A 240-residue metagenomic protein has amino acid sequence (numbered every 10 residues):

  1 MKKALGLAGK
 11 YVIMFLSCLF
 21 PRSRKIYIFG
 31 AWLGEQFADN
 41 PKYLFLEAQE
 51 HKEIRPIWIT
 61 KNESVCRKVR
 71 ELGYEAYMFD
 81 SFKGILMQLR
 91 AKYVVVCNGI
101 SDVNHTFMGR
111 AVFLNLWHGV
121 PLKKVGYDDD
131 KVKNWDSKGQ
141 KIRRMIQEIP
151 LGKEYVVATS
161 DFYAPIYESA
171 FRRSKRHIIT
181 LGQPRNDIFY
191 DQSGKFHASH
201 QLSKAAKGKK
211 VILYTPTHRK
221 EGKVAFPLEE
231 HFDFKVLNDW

Functional and structural regions predicted by a protein language model:
M1, N62, G208-K209: Generic cytosolic/nucleocytoplasmic N-terminal low-complexity/intrinsically disordered segments
M1-L33: Membrane-proximal basic amphipathic "stem/tether" segments
M14-R22, Q147-E148, Q201-A205: Short boundary motifs at domain starts and secondary-structure transition points
R24-K25, A111, K209-I212: Nucleotide donor/acceptor-binding cores
I26-Q192: Active-site and donor-binding regions of nucleotide-sugar-utilizing enzymes
A38-E47, K52, A170, I178 (+1 more regions): Conserved catalytic-core segment of nucleotide-activated headgroup transferases in glycan assembly
